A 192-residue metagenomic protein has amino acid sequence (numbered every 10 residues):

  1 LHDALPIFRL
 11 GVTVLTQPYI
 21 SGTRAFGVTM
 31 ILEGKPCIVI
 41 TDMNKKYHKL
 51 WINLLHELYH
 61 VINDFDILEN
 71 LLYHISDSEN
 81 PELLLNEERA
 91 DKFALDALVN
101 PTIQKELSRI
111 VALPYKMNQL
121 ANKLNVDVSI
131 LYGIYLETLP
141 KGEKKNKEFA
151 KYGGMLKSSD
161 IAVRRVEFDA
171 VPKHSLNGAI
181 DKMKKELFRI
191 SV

Functional and structural regions predicted by a protein language model:
L1-V192: Active-site hotspot residues in diverse enzymes, especially metal/ion-binding acidic/histidine motifs
